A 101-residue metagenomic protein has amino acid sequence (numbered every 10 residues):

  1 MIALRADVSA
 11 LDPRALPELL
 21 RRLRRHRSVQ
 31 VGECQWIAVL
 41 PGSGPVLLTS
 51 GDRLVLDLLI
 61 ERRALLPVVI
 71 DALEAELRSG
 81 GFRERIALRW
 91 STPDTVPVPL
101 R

Functional and structural regions predicted by a protein language model:
M1-A3, G51-R53, R83: A general secondary-structure signal for short beta-strands and their flanking turns/coil in non-transmembrane regions
M1-R24: Short glycine-/aliphatic-rich beta-strand segments at the starts of folded cytosolic domains
L4-A6, L54-L56, L88: Hydrophobic residues positioned within well-ordered beta-strands of beta-sheet architectures
D12-R14, G44, R62-A64, D94-V96: Residues that cap or initiate secondary-structure elements
H26-G32, G80-R85: Short secondary-structure junctions
V29-A64: Short, intrinsically disordered low-complexity segments
A38-S43, P93-R101: Polar/charged, Gly/Pro-rich intrinsically disordered segments
A64-V96: C-terminal structural segments of small proteins and small subunits
